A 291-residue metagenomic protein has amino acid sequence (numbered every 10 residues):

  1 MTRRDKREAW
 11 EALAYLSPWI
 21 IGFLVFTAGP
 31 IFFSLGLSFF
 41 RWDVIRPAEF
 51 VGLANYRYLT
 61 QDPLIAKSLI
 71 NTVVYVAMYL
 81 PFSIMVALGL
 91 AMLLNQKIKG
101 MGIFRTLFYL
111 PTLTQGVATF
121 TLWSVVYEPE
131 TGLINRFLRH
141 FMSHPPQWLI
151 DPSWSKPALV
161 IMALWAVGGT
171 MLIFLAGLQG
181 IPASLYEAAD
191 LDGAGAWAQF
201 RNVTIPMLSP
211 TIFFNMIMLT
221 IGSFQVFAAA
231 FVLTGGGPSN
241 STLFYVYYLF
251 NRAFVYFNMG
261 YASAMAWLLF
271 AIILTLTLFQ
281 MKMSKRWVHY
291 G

Functional and structural regions predicted by a protein language model:
R4-G291: A structural signal for multi-pass alpha-helical bundles of membrane permease subunits that mediate small-molecule
